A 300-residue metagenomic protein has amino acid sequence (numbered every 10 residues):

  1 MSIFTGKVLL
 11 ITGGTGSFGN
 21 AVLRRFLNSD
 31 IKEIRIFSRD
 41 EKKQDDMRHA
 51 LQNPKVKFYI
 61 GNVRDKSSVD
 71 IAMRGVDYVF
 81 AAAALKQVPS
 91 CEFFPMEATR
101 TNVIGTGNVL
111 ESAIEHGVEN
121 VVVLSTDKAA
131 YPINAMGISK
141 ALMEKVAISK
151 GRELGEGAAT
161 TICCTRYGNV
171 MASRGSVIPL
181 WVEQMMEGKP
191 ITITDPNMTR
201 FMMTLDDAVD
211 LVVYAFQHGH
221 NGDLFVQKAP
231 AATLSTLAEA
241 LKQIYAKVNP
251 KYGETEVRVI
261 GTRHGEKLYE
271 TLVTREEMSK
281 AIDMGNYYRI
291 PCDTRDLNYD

Functional and structural regions predicted by a protein language model:
K7-S29: N-terminal Rossmann NAD(P)H-binding glycine-rich loop of SDR-like oxidoreductase domains
T12, M73-A82, V123: Rossmann-fold scaffold of SDR-type NAD(P)-dependent oxidoreductases
D30-K43: Conserved glycine-rich Rossmann-like NAD(P)H-binding loop of the short-chain dehydrogenase/reductase
S38, Y59-I60, R100, D195 (+1 more regions): Conserved residues in the N-terminal Rossmann fold of short-chain dehydrogenase/reductase
K57-Y78: Conserved Rossmann-fold cofactor-binding substructure of NAD(P)-dependent oxidoreductases
F58, A98, V121, I162-T165: Hydrophobic/aromatic anchor residues within beta-strands of the central parallel beta-sheet of Rossmann-like
A81, L85-A141, S149: Conserved Rossmann-fold NAD(P)-dependent oxidoreductase catalytic core, especially the SDR/UDP-sugar
V109, E115, K145, S149-D300: Strand-loop microenvironment adjacent to phosphate/nucleotide-handling motifs in alpha/beta enzyme folds
